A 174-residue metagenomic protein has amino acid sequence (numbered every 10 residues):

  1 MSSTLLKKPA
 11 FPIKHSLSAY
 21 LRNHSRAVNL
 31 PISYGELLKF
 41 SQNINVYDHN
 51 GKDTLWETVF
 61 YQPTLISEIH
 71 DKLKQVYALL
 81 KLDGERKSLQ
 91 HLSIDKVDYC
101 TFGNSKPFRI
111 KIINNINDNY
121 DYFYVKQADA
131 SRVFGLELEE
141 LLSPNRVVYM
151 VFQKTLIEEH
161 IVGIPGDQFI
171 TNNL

Functional and structural regions predicted by a protein language model:
M1-G84: Regulatory N- and C-terminal appendages and interdomain linkers associated with kinase/kinase-like NTP transferase
I66-I170: Conserved ATP-binding subdomain of kinase catalytic cores across diverse folds
N173-L174: Loop-centered beta-sheet repeat module
